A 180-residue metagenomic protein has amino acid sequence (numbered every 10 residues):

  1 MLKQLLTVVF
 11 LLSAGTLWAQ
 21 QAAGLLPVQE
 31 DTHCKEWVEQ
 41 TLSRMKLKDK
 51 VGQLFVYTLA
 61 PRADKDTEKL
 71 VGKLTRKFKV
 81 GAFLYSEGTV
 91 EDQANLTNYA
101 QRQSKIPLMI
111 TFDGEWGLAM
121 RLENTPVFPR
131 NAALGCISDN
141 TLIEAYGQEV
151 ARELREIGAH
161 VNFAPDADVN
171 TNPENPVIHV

Functional and structural regions predicted by a protein language model:
M1-A23: Bacterial Sec-dependent N-terminal signal peptides
Q4, K35-V38, R102, F128: N-terminal hydrophobic alpha-helix used for membrane targeting or insertion
L5, M45-L47, V71-R76: Short, flexible, solvent-exposed loop/turn segments with mixed acidic/basic and small polar residues
S13, K50, Q103-S104: Short, structurally constrained coil/turn elements that cap an alpha-helix or connect an alpha-helix to the following
S13-A14, L54, T58, E123: Alpha-helical transmembrane segments and their juxtamembrane interfaces
L17-W37: A short, flexible N-terminal coil/short beta segment enriched in small residues
E30-A63: Mature N-terminal segment immediately following signal peptide/propeptide cleavage in secreted/periplasmic
A60-V180: Enzymes and membrane/adaptor proteins characterized by extended Gly/Ser/Thr/Asp/Glu-rich, aromatic-dotted
